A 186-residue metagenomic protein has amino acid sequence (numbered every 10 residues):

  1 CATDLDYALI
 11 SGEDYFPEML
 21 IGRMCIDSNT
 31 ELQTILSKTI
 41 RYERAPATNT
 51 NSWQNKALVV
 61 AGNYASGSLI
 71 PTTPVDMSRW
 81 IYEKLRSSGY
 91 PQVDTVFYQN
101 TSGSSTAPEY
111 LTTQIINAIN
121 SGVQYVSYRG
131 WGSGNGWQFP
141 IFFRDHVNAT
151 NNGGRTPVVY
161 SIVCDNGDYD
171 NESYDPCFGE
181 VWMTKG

Functional and structural regions predicted by a protein language model:
C1-G186: Cysteine-dependent hydrolase recognition
